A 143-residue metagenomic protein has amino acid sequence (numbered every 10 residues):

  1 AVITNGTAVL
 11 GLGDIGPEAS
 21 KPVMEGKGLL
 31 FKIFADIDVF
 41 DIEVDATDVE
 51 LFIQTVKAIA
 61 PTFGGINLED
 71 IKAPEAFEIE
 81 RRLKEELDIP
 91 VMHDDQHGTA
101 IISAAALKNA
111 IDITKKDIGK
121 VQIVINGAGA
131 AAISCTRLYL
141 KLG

Functional and structural regions predicted by a protein language model:
A1-M92, H97-I118, I125, S134 (+2 more regions): Metallocofactor- and cofactor-centric catalytic cores in central/energy metabolism, strongly enriched
G127-G129: Glycine-rich Rossmann-fold phosphate-binding loop(s) that bind the pyrophosphate of adenine dinucleotide cofactors
